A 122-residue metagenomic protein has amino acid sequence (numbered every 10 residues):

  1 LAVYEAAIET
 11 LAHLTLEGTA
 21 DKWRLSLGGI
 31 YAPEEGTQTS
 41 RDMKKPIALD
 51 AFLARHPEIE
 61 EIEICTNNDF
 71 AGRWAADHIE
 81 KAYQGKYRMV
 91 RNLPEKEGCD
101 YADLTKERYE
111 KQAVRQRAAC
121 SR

Functional and structural regions predicted by a protein language model:
L1-E5, I64: Conserved Lys-Pro-Asp/Glu-containing loop-to-beta segment of HAD-superfamily phosphomonoesterases, centered on
E5-I8, N68: Helix N-cap/beta->alpha junction signal
T15-R122: TOPRIM fold recognition
